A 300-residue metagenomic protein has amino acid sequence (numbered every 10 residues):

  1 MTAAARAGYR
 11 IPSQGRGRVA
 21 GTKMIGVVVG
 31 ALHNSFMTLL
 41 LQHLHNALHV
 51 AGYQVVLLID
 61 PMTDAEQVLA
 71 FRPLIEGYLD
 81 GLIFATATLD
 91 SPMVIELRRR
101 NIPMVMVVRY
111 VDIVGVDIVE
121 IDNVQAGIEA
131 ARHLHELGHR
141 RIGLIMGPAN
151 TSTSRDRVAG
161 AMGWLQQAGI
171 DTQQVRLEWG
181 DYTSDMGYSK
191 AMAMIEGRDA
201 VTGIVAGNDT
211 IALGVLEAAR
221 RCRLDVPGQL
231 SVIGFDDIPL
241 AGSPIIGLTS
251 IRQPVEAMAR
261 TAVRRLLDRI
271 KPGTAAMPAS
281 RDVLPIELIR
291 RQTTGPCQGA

Functional and structural regions predicted by a protein language model:
M1-T22: N-terminal helix-turn-helix DNA-binding module of bacterial transcription factors
A3, H43-A47, E96, R100 (+4 more regions): Alpha-helical structural signal in soluble globular domains
R10, H49-Q54, P103, R140-R141 (+2 more regions): Residue-level detector of anion-binding/catalytic polar loops
A20-R132, M194-E196, A200: Alpha-helical recognition/docking segments in bacterial nutrient-uptake and carbohydrate-utilization systems
V27-V28, Y78-T86, G143-I145, L177 (+2 more regions): Periplasmic-binding protein-like
V29-L39, L57-E66, R109, V119-E129 (+6 more regions): Hinge/beta->alpha junction and helix N-cap segments in small-molecule ligand-binding domains
M192-A300: Flexible loop/turn connectors
